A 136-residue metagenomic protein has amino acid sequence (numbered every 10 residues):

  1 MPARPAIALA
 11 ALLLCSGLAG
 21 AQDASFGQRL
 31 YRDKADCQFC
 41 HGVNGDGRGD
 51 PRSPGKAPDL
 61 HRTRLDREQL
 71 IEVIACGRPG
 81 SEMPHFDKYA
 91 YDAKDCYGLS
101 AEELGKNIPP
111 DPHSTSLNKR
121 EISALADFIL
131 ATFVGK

Functional and structural regions predicted by a protein language model:
M1-A8: Bacterial N-terminal signal peptides that target proteins for export
C15-S16: N-terminal signal peptide c-region/cleavage motif recognized by signal peptidases
A19-A21: Boundary at the C-terminal end of the N-terminal hydrophobic targeting segment
D23-N44: Sequence/structural segment immediately N-terminal to covalent heme-attachment motifs in c-type and related
F26, L65, Q69, R120-A124 (+1 more regions): Extracytoplasmic/secreted proteins, especially bacterial periplasmic and envelope-associated proteins
K34-A35, H41, G77-R78, D87 (+1 more regions): Sec/Tat-exported extracytoplasmic proteins
G45-E103: Gly/Gly-Pro-rich "capping" loops immediately C-terminal to redox-active cysteine motifs in periplasmic/lumenal
D92-K136: C-terminal capping alpha-helices of c-type cytochrome domains
